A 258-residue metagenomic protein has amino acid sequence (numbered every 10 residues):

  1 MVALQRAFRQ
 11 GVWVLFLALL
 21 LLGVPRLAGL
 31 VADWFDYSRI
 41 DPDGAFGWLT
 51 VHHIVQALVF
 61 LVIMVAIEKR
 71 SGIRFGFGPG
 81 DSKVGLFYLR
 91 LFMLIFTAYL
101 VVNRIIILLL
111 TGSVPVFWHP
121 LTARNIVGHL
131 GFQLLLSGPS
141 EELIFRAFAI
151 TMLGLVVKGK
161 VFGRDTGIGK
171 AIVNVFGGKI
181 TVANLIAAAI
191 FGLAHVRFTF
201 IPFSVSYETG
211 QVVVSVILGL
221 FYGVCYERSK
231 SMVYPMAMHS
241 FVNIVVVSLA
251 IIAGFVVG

Functional and structural regions predicted by a protein language model:
M1-L17, V175-V182: N-terminal membrane topogenic signal
A7-K69, P120-R124, G128: Alpha-helical transmembrane segments in multi-pass membrane proteins
R9-R26, R90-A98, N184-I190: Alpha-helical transmembrane segments
L22-P25, L61, F96-L100, G219-G223: Alpha-helical transmembrane segments
P25-Y37, M64, E68, G72 (+9 more regions): Membrane-water interface at transmembrane helix exits
W34-L49, K69-S140, G154-V173, V256-G258: Juxtamembrane helix-loop-helix connectors linking adjacent transmembrane helices in multi-pass membrane enzymes
I54-L58, R90-F92, R197, F241: Compositionally biased, intrinsically disordered low-complexity segments enriched in polar/proline residues
R124-G258: Transmembrane helix-loop-helix hairpins at the membrane interface of multi-pass integral membrane proteins
